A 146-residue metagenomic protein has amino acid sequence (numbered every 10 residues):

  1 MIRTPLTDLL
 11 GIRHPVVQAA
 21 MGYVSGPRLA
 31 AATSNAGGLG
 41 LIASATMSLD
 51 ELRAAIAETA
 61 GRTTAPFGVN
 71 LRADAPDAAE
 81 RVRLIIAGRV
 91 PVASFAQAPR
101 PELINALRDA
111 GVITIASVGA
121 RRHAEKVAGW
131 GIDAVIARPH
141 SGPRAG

Functional and structural regions predicted by a protein language model:
M1-G146: Active-site entrance/lid segments in N-terminal catalytic domains of soluble metabolic enzymes
